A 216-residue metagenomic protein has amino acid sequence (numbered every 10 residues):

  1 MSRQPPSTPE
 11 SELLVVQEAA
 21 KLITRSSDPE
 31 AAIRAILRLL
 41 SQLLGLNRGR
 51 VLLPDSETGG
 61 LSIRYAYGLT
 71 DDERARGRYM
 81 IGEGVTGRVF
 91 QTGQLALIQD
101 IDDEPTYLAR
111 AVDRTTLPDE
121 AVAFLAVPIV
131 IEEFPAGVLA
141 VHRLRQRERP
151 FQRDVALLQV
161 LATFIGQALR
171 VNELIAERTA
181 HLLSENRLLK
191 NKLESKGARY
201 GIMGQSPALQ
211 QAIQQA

Functional and structural regions predicted by a protein language model:
M1-R34, Q42, S62-R64, L182-N191: Signal-transmission linkers at sensory-effector interfaces
M1-T8, R143-Q159: Regulatory loop-to-helix N-cap segments in sensory/regulatory domains that couple ligand/signal detection
V15, I131, R149-R170: Amphipathic alpha-helical "output/dimerization" segments
E30-I33, K190-A216: AAA+ ATPase active-site-proximal loops
R38-S41, G49-G77, D103: GAF sensory/regulatory domain recognition with acknowledged cross-activation on helical regulatory dimers
D71-A96: Acidic/proline- and glycine-rich, intrinsically disordered low-complexity segments that serve as regulatory linkers
D71-D72, Q99-A123: Signal-transducing coupling segments at domain and membrane junctions
V122-I131: A short, aliphatic-rich beta-strand micro-motif
